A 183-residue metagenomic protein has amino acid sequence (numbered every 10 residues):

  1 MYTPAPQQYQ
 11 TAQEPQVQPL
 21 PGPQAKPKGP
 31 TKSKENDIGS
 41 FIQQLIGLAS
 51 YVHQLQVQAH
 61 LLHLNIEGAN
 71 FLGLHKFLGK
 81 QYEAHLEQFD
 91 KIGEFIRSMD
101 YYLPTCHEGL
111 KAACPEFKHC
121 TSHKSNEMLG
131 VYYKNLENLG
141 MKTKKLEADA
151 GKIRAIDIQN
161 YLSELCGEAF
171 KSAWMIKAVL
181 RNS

Functional and structural regions predicted by a protein language model:
M1-K32: Intrinsically disordered, compositionally biased, charge-dense segments
K28-I46, R97-P104, E108-S125: Intrinsically disordered regulatory regions flanking bHLH/HLH domains in eukaryotic helix-loop-helix transcription
E35-I38, I42-L45, G68-F71, H75-L78 (+3 more regions): Active-site oxyanion-binding pockets that recognize sulfate/phosphate
D37, Q54-K80, K142, L146-D157: Helix-loop segments that flank and shape redox-cofactor active sites
G39-I42, I46-A49, H53, G79 (+5 more regions): Short amphipathic alpha-helical segments with heptad-repeat character
Q44-L45, L62, E94, K111-E164: Acidic/histidine-rich alpha-helical segments that form the ligand environment of transition-metal centers
A49, Q56-A59, H63, F89 (+4 more regions): A structural signal for well-ordered alpha-helices, especially hydrophobic packing surfaces of coiled-coils
L72-G109: Conserved alpha-helical segments that form or flank metal/cofactor-binding pockets of metalloenzymes
